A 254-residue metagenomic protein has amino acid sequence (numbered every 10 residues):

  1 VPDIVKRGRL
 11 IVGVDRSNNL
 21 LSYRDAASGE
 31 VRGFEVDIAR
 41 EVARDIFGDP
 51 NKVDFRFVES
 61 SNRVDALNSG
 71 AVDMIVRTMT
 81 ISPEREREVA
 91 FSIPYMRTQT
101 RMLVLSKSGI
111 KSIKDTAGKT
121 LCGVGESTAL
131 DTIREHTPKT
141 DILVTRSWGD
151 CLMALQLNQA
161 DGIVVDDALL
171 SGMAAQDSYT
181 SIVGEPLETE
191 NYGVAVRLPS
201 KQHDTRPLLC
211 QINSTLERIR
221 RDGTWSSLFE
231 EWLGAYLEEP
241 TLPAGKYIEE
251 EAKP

Functional and structural regions predicted by a protein language model:
V1-I75: Extracytoplasmic small-molecule ligand-binding "clamshell" domains of the periplasmic binding protein/Venus flytrap
P2, V31, E86-Y95, S181-G184 (+1 more regions): A structural signal for short loop-to-beta-strand junctions that line the ligand-binding cleft of periplasmic/secreted
S17-L20, G29-I46, M79-S82, T98-L152 (+2 more regions): Bilobed "Venus flytrap"/periplasmic-binding protein-like clamshell domains and structurally analogous long
R40, N51-D115: Acidic, polar ligand-binding/catalytic clefts
V53-D65, S108, L143-M153, L157 (+1 more regions): Short helix-initiation/N-cap motifs at beta->coil->alpha
N62, T78-R87, T132, Q156-E190: A ligand-binding cleft/hinge motif common to bilobed small-molecule-binding domains
M96-V104, D167, S171, A175-S214 (+1 more regions): Periplasmic-binding protein-like
D131-T145, I182-V183, L216-P254: Ligand-binding clefts/hinges and TM-proximal coupling segments of bilobed small-molecule sensing domains
